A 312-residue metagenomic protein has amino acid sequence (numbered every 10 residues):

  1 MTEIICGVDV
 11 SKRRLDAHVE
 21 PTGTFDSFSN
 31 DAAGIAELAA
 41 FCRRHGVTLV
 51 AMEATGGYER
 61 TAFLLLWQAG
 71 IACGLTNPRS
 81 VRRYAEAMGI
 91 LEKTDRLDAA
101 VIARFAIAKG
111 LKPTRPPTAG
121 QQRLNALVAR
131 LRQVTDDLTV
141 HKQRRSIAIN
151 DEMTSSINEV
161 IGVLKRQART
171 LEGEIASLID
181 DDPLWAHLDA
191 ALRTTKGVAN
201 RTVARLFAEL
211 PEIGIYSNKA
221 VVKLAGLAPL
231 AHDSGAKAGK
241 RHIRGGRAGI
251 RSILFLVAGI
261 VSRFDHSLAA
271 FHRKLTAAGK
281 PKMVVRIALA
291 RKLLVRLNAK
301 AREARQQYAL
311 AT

Functional and structural regions predicted by a protein language model:
M1-K165, V284: Phosphate- and other anionic-substrate recognition elements at nucleic-acid/protein interfaces
L65, I253, V257, K292-K300: Amphipathic alpha-helical segments in well-ordered regions
K109-T114, H141, P211-I215, I260-S267 (+1 more regions): Short helix-capping/linker segments at secondary-structure and domain boundaries
R145-R201, L210, S262-D265: Helix-hairpin-helix/helix-loop-helix acidic hairpins
S155, R201, K219, M283-V284: Short, solvent-exposed positions on alpha-helices
R193, R205-A278, K282, L310-A311: Phosphate-backbone recognition surface of nucleic-acid-processing proteins
A277-T312: Basic, amphipathic alpha-helical segments enriched in Lys/Arg and hydrophobic/aromatic residues
